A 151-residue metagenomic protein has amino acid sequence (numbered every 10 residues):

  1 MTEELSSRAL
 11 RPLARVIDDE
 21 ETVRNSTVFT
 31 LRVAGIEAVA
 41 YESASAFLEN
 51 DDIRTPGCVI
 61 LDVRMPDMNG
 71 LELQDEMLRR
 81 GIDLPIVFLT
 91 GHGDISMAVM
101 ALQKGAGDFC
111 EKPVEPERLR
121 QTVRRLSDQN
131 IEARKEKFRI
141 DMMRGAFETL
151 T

Functional and structural regions predicted by a protein language model:
M1-R15, E21, V28, I36 (+3 more regions): Non-catalytic signal-transmission and effector/linker regions of two-component phosphorelay proteins
E42-S43, M68-E72: Acidic catalytic/metal-coordinating carboxylates
E49, L71-I82, M100: Short amphipathic alpha-helix used as the core "switch/output" element in two-component signaling
R54-I60: Active-site beta3 strand of CheY-like receiver
D62, T90: Active-site residues of response regulator receiver
M65: Receiver (REC) domain active-site loop signature in two-component systems and cognate sites in sensor histidine kinases
D94-S96, C110-V123: C-terminal output helix
